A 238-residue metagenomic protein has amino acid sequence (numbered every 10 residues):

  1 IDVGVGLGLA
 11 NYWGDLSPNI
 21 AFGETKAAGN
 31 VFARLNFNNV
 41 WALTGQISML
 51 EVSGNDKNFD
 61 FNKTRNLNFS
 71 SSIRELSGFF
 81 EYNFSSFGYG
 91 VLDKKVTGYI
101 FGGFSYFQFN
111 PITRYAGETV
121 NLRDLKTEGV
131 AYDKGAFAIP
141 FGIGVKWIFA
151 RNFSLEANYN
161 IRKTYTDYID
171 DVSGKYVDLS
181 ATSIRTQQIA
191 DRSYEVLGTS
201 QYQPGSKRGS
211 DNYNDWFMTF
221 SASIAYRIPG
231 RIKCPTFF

Functional and structural regions predicted by a protein language model:
I1-N36, P111, D215-R231: Short glycine/proline- and aromatic-enriched beta-strand/turn motifs that initiate or cap beta-hairpins
V5-L9, V31-L35, G78-Y82, G102-F104 (+3 more regions): Residues on the lipid-exposed face of transmembrane beta-strands in outer-membrane beta-barrel proteins
Y12-P18, S53-N58, Y89, F109-R114 (+2 more regions): Outer-membrane beta-barrel proteins
W13-N19, F61-S70, D124-A131, R208-S210: Extracellular loop and loop/strand-boundary signature of outer-membrane beta-barrel proteins
G23-A27, S72-L76, V96, D133-I139 (+1 more regions): Residues that define the transmembrane beta-barrel architecture of outer-membrane proteins
V40-L43, G88, R151-L155, G230-K233: Repeated loop/turn-to-beta-strand initiation elements of outer-membrane beta-barrel proteins
W41, Q46-E118: Gram-negative (and chloroplast) outer-membrane scaffold detector with strong preference for beta-barrel transmembrane
G103-D215: Outer-membrane beta-barrel transmembrane domain signature
